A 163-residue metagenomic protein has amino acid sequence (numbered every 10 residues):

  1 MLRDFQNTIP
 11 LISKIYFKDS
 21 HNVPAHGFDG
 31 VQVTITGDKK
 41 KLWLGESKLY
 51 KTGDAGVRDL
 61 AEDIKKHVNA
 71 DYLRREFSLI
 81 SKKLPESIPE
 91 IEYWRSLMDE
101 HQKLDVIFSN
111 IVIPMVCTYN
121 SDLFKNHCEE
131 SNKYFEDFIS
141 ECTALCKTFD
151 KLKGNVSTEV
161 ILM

Functional and structural regions predicted by a protein language model:
L2, G30-Q32, L42-L49: Conserved catalytic cores of phosphodiester-cleaving nucleases, focusing on short active-site segments
Q6-V23: A short acidic/basic microdomain associated with nuclease active sites
P10, V23, T34-L42: Hydrophobic/aromatic-rich core segments of domains that either
S13-K14, L42-L44, A55-D59: A short secondary-structure junction signal
H26-F28: Short beta-strand or tight-loop elements that sit immediately N-terminal to catalytic metal-binding acidic residues
G45-E46, V112-T118, L162-M163: Extended hydrophobic secondary-structure segments that form protein cores and membrane-embedded regions
R58-E136: Acidic, metal/cofactor-coordinating or nucleic-acid-engaging core segments within structured domains
K133-M163: Extended, charged low-complexity segments that frequently continue into or abut oligomerization scaffolds
